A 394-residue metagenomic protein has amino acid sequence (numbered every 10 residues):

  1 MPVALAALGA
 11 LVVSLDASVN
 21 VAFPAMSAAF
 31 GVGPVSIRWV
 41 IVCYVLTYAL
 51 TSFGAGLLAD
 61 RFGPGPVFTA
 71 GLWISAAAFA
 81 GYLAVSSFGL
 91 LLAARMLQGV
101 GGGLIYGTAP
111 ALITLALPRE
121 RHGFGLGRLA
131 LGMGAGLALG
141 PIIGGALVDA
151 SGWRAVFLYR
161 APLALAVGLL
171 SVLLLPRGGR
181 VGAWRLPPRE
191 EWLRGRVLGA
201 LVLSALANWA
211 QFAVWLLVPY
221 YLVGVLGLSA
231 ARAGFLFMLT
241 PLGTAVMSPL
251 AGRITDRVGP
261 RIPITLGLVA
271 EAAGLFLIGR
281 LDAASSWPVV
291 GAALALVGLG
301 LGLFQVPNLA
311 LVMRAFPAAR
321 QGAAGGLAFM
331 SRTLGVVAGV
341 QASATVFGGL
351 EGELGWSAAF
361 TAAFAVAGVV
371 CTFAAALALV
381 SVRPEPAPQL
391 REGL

Functional and structural regions predicted by a protein language model:
M1-L15, V19-F23, G31-C43, T47-A49 (+6 more regions): 12-transmembrane solute porter fold
T51, L104-I105, A109, L117 (+3 more regions): Membrane-embedded alpha-helical core segments of multi-pass
M96-G132: Cytoplasmic helix-loop-helix junction between adjacent transmembrane helices in 12-TM secondary transporters
L129-S171, A183: Helix-loop-helix hairpin linking two adjacent transmembrane segments in secondary transporters
P162-R185, A374-V382: C-terminal membrane-cytosol helix-exit motif in multi-pass small-molecule transporters
